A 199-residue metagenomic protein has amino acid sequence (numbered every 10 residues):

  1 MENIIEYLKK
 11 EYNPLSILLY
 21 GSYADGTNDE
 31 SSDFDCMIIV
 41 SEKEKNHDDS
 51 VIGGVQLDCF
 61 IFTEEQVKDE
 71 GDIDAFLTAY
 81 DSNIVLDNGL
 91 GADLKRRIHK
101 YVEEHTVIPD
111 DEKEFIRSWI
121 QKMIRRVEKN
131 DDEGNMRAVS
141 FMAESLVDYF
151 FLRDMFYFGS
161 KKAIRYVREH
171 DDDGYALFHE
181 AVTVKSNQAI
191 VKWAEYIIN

Functional and structural regions predicted by a protein language model:
M1-L18, S22-S31, M37-I84: Metal-dependent nucleotidyltransferase catalytic core
E2, E6, E11, E30 (+11 more regions): Glutamate identity and glutamate-enriched acidic tracts
I4-I5, I17-L19, F34-I39, L57 (+8 more regions): Generic hydrophobic secondary-structure signal
Y7, Y12, Y20-Y23, Y80 (+6 more regions): Sequence-level detector for tyrosine residue identity
E11-L15, C36, G71, A75 (+6 more regions): Residue-level signal for well-ordered alpha-helical segments
S31-C36, G53-V55, D69, I73-F76 (+6 more regions): General N-terminal targeting signals
D48-D132: Conserved NTP/Mg2+-binding pocket subregion across the NTase superfamily
I108-N199: Conserved nucleotidyltransferase catalytic core and NTase-mimicking acidic/glycine-rich helix/loop elements in nucleic
